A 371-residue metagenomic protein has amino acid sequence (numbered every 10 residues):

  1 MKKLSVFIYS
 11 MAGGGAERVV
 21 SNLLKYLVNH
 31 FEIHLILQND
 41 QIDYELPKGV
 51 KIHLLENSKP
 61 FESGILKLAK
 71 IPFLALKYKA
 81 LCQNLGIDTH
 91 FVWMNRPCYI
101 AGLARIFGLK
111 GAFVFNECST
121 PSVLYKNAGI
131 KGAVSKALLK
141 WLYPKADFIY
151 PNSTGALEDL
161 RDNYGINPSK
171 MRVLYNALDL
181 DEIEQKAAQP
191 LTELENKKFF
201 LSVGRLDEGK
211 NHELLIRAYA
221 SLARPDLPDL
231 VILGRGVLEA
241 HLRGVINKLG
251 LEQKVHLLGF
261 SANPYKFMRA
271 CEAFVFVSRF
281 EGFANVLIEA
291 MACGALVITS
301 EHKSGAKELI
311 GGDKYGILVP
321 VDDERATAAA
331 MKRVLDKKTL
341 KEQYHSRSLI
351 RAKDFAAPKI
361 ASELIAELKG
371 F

Functional and structural regions predicted by a protein language model:
V6-G14, R18, N22-L66, V237-L238: N-terminal strand-loop element at the rim of the active site of nucleotide-sugar-dependent glycosyltransferases
E17-N22, K198, S202-S221, V237-G244: A conserved mid-protein helix/loop that constitutes part of the nucleotide-sugar donor-binding site
L54, G312-E324, R333-K338: Conserved acidic donor-binding segment of nucleotide-sugar-dependent glycosyltransferases
A69-L74, A112, S122-K145, D162: Nucleotide-sugar donor phosphate/pyrophosphate-binding loop at the beta->alpha transition of glycosyltransferases
V92-C98, E117: Short His-centered aromatic/hydrophobic patch
G155, A177: Carbohydrate-associated surface elements
F260, R279: Aromatic "clamp/platform" in nucleotide-sugar-dependent glycosyltransferases that forms part of the donor/acceptor
L296-S300: Short hydrophobic beta-strand element within catalytic cores of glycosyltransferases and related nucleotide-activated
